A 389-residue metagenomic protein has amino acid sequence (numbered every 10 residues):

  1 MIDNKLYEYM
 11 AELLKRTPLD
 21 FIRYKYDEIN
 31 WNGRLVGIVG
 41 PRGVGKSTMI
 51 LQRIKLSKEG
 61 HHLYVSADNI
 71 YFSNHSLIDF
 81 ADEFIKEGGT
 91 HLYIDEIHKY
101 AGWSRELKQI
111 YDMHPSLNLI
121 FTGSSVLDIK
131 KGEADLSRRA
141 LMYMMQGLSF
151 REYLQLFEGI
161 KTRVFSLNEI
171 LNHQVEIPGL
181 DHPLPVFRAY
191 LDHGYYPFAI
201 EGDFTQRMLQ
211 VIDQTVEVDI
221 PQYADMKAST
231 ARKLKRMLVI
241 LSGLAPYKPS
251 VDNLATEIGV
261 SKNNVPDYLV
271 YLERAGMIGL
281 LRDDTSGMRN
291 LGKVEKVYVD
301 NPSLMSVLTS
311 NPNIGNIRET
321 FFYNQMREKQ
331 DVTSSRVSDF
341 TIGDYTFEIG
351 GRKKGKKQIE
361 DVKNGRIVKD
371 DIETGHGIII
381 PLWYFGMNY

Functional and structural regions predicted by a protein language model:
M1-L19, V36, V270, A275-Y389: A cross-kingdom feature that marks ATP-driven nucleic-acid transaction machinery
I2-K5, A11, S124, K130-L234 (+2 more regions): Interdomain motor-coupling "hinge/lid" segment immediately C-terminal to the ATP-binding subdomain of NTP-driven enzymes
R42-G43: Walker A (P-loop) phosphate-binding loop of P-loop NTPases
K46-S47: Conserved lysine of the Walker
E59-H91: Short glycine-rich substrate-engagement loop in P-loop NTPases that contacts/grips substrate
I85-W103: Conserved P-loop NTPase "ATPase switch" module shared by AAA+ and STAND
Y93, N118-S124, M144: Structural recognition of the conserved hydrophobic beta-strand(s) that form the central parallel beta-sheet of P-loop
P197-R336: Accessory nucleic acid-recognition modules appended to NTPase machines
